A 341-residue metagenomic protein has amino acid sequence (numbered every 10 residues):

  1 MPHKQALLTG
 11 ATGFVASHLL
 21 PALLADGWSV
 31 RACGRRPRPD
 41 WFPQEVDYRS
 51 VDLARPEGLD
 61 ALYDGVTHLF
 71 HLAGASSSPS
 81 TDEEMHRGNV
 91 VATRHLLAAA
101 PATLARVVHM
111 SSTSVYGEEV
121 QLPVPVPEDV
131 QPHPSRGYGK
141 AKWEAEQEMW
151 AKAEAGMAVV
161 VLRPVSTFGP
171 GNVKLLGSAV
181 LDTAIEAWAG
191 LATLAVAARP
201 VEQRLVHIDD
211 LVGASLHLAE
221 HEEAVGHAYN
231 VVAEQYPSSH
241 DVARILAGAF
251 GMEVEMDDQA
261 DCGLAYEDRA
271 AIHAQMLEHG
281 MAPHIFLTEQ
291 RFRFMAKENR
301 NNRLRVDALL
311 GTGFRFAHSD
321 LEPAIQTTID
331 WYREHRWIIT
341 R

Functional and structural regions predicted by a protein language model:
Q5, N299-G311, R315, S319-R341: Amphipathic terminal alpha-helices
A6-D26: N-terminal Rossmann NAD(P)H-binding glycine-rich loop of SDR-like oxidoreductase domains
S50-G88, A99, G117-E118: NAD(P)H-binding glycine-rich loop region in Rossmannoid oxidoreductase-like domains and their noncatalytic homologs
R94-G137, V160: Conserved Rossmann-fold NAD(P)-dependent oxidoreductase catalytic core, especially the SDR/UDP-sugar
S135-V160: Active-site Tyr-X1-5-Lys
K152-Q203, I208, L246: NAD(P)-dependent short-chain dehydrogenase/reductase
F168-G169, A195-V201, Y229-Y236, A247-G248 (+2 more regions): Glycine-rich Rossmann NAD(P)(H)-binding loop
H217-F292: Mid/C-terminal beta-alpha module of Rossmann-like enzyme folds, strongest in SDR-family dehydrogenases/epimerases
